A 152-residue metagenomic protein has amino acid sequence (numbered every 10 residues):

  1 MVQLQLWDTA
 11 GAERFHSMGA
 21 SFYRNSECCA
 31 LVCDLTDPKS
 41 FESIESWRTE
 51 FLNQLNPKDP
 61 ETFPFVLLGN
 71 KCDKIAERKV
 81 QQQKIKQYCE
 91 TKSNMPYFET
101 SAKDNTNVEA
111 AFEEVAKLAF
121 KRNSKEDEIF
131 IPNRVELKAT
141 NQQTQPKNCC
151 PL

Functional and structural regions predicted by a protein language model:
M1, L55-L152: Conserved P-loop small GTPase signature centered on TRAFAC-class small GTPases
M1-S17: Switch II (G3) loop of P-loop NTPases
L6-W7, A30-D34, L67-N70, E99: Conserved beta-strand segments of the P-loop GTPase G domain that flank and frequently precede/overlap
T9-A12, D37-P38, N105: The beta1-alpha1 cofactor-binding region of Rossmann-like NAD(H)/NADP(H)-dependent oxidoreductases
F15-P38, I44, Q54: Inter-motif core of Ras-like GTPase G domains
M18-G19, S43-S46, K79-V80, F112-E113: Short coil/turn segments at secondary-structure boundaries
E45-L52, K86: Generic structural signal for well-ordered alpha-helices, preferentially at hydrophobic/aromatic core positions
